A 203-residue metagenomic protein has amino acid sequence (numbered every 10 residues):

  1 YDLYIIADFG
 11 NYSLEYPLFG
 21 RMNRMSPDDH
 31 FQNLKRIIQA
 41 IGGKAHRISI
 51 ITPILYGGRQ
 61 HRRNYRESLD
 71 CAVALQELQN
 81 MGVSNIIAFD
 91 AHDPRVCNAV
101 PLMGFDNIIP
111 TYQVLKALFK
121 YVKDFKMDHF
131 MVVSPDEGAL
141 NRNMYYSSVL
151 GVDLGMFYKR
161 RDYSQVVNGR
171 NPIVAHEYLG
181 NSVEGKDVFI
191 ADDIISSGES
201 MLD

Functional and structural regions predicted by a protein language model:
Y1-D203: PRPP-associated nucleotide enzymes
